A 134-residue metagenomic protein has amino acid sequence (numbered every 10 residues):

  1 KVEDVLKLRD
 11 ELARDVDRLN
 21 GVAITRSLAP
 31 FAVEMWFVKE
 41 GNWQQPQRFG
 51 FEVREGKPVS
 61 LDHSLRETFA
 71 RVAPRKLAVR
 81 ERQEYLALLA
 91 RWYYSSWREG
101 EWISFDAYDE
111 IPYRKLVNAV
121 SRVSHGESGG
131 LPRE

Functional and structural regions predicted by a protein language model:
K1-E134: Conserved catalytic/ligand-binding micro-motifs in nucleotide and anionic cofactor chemistry
